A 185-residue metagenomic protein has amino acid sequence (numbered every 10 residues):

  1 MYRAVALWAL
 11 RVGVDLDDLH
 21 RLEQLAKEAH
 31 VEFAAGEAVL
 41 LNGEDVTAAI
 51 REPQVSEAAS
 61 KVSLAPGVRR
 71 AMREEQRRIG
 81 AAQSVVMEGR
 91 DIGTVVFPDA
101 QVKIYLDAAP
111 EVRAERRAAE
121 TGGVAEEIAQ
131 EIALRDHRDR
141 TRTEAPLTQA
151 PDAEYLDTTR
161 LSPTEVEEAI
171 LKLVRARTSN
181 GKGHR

Functional and structural regions predicted by a protein language model:
M1-P53: N-terminal phosphate/diphosphate-binding loop that engages ATP/GTP or pyrophosphate donors across diverse enzyme folds
R3, H20, Q24, R70 (+7 more regions): Solvent-exposed alpha-helical segments within well-ordered globular domains of core cellular machineries
R11-V12, A65, I79-A82, R135-R138 (+1 more regions): Conserved, well-folded catalytic cores of nucleic-acid-processing and energy-transducing macromolecular machines
A38, S84, A153: Hydrophobic "anchor" residues on beta-strands that sit immediately upstream of conserved functional sites
L41-T47, E115, G123, R142-R185: NTP-dependent small-molecule kinase module
G43, M72, V86, I132 (+1 more regions): Conserved RecA-like P-loop NTPase ATPase core
T47-T121: ATP-dependent NMP and nucleoside kinases share a basic, alpha-helical "lid"
D91-I92, P98, K103-V112, T121-E144 (+2 more regions): Anionic, Ser/Thr-rich low-complexity intrinsically disordered regions
